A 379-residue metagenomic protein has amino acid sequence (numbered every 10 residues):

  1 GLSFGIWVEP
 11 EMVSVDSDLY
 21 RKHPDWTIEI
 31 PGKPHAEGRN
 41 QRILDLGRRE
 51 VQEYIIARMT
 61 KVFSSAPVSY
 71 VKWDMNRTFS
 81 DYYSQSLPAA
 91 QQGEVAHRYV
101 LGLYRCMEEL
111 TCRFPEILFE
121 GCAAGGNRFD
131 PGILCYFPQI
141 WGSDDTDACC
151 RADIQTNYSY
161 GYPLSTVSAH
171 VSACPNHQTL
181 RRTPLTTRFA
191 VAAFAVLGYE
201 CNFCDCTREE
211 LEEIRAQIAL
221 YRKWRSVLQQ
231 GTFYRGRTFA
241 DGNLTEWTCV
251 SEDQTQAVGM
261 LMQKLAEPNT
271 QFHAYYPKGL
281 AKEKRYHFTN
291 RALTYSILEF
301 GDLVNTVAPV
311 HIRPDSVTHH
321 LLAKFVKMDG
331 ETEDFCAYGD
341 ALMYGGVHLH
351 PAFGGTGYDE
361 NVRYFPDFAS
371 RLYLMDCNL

Functional and structural regions predicted by a protein language model:
G1-F4, P67-S69, P115-I117, Q254-T255: Short, well-ordered coil/turn segments that N-cap beta-strands
F4-V8, V71-W73, E120-G121, Y199: Hydrophobic faces of well-ordered beta-strands that scaffold small-molecule active sites in alpha/beta enzyme cores
S14-E53, H97-D205: Glycan-recognition surfaces
L44-D74, L110: An active-site-proximal structural segment forming one wall of the substrate-binding cleft that immediately precedes
I55, D74, F119, A192 (+2 more regions): Conserved, mostly hydrophobic/aromatic
T186-T238: Catalytic cores of secreted or luminal carbohydrate-active enzymes
F239-K282: Carbohydrate-binding surface patches
A266-L379: C-terminal beta-sandwich/jelly-roll accessory domains of carbohydrate-active enzymes
